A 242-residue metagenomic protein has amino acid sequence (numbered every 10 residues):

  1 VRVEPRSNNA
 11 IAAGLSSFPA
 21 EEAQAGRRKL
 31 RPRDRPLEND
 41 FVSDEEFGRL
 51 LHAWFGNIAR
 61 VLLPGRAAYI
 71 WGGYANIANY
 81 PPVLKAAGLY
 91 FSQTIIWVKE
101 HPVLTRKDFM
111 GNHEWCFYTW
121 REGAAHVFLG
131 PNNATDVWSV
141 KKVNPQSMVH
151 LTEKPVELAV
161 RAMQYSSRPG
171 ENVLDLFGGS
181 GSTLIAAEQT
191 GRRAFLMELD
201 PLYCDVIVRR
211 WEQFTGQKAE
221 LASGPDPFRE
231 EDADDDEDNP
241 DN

Functional and structural regions predicted by a protein language model:
V1-V103, K107-G111, Y118-E122, H126 (+1 more regions): S-adenosyl-L-methionine-dependent nucleic acid methyltransferase catalytic domains
